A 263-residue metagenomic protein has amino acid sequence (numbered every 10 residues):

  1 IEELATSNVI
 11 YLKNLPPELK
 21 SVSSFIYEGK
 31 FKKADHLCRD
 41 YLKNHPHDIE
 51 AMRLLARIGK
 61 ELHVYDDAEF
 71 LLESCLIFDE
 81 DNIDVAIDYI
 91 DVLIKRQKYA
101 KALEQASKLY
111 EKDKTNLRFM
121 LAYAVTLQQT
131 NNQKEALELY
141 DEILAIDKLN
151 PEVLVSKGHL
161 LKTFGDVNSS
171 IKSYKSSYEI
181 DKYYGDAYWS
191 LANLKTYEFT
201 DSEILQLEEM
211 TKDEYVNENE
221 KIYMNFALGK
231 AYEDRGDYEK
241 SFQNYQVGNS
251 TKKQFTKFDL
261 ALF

Functional and structural regions predicted by a protein language model:
I1-F263: Alpha-helical solenoid repeat scaffolds of the TPR/TPR-like class and their adjacent stem/linker regions that mediate
